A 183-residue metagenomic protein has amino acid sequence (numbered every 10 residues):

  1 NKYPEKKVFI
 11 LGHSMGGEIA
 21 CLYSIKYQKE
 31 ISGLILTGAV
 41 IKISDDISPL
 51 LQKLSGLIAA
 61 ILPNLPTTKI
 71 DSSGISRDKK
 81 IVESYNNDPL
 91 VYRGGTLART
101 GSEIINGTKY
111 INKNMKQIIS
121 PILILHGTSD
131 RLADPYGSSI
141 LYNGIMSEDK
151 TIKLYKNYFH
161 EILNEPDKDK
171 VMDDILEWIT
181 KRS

Functional and structural regions predicted by a protein language model:
Y3-S14: Alpha/beta-hydrolase fold nucleophile elbow
E5, E30-I31, D149: Core-facing hydrophobic residues within beta-strands of well-ordered domains
H13-T96: Alpha/beta-hydrolase-fold enzymes
T96-N114: Active-site nucleophile elbow and catalytic-triad environment of alpha/beta-hydrolase enzymes
I118, I124-H126, D130: Short beta-strand/loop motif that positions the catalytic acidic residue of the alpha/beta-hydrolase fold
S120, D134-N143: Short alpha-helix in the alpha/beta-hydrolase fold that links the catalytic acid
T151-S183: Catalytic active-site module of serine/aspartate enzymes centered on a nucleophile-bearing elbow/loop
